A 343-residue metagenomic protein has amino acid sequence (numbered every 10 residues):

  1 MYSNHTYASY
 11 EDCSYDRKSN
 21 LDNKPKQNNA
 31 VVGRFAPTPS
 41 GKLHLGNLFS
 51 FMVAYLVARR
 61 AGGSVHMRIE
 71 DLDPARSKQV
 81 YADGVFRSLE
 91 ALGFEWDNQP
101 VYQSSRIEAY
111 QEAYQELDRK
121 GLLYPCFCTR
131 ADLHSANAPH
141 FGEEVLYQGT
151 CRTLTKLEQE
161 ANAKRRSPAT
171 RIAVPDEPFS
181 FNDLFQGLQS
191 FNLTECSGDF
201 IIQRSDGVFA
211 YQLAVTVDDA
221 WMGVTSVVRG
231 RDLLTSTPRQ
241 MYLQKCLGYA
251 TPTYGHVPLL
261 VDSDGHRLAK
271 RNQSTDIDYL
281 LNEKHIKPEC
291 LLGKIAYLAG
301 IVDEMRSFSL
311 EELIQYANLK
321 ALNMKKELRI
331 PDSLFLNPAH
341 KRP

Functional and structural regions predicted by a protein language model:
M1-S40, R60, V65, E160-A161 (+3 more regions): Non-catalytic terminal extensions that flank enzyme cores
Y2-H140, R231-D232, S236-Y249, E312: N-terminal Rossmann-like or analogous alpha/beta NTP/dinucleotide-binding catalytic cores that position adenine
H44, D73-P74, R106-E112, K164-P168 (+5 more regions): Noncatalytic linker/hinge segments flanking ATPase motor cores
E95, L123-Y124, G142-V145, L157 (+3 more regions): A general structural signal for well-ordered secondary-structure junctions
D97-Q99, T251-Y254, I301-L310: Short, surface-exposed acidic
S105-K120, G142-C151, P168-D176, Y297-E312: Short secondary-structure transition/capping segments
A131-K270, D276-L281, P331-P343: Active-site cores that bind ATP or allylic diphosphates and position pyrophosphate for catalysis
